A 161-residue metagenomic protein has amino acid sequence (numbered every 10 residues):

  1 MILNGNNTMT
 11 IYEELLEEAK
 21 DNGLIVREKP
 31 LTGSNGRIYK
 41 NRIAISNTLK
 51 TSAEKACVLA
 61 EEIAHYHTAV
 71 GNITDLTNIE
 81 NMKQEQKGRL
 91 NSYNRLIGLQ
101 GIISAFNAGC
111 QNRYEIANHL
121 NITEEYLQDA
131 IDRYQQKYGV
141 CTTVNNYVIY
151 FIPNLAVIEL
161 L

Functional and structural regions predicted by a protein language model:
M1-L161: Active-site hotspot residues in diverse enzymes, especially metal/ion-binding acidic/histidine motifs
